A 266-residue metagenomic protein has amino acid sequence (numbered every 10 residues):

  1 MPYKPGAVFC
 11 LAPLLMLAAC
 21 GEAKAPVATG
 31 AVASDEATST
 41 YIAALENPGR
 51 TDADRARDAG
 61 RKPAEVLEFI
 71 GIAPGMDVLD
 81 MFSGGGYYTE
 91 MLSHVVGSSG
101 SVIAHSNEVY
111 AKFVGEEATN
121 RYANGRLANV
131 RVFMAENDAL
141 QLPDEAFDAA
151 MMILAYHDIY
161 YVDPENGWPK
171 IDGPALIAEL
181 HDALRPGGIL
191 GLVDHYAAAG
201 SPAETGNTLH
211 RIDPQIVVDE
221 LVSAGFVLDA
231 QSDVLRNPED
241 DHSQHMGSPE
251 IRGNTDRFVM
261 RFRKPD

Functional and structural regions predicted by a protein language model:
M16-A19: C-terminal motif of bacterial Sec signal peptides marking the signal peptidase cleavage site
G21-A23: Bacterial signal peptide processing site
S39-A73: Class I SAM-dependent methyltransferase Rossmann-like catalytic core, especially the SAM/SAH-binding loop
A73-G84: Conserved class I S-adenosyl-L-methionine
S93-G97, G167-P186: A short glycine-rich, Lys/Arg-flanked "PGG" loop and its adjoining helix->strand segment in the class I
V114-L140: S-adenosyl-L-methionine
L140-L154: A short acidic, Gly/Pro-enriched loop at the edge of an enzyme's catalytic core that lines a small-molecule cofactor
A224, E239-D266: Core SAM-dependent methyltransferase catalytic element
